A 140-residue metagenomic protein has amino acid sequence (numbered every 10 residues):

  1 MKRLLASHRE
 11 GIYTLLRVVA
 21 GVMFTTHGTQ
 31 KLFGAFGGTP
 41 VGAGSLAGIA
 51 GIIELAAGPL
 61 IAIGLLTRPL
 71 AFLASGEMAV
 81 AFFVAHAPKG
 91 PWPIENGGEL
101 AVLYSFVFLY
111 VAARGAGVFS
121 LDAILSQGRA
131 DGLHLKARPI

Functional and structural regions predicted by a protein language model:
M1-F33, T39, A47-I52, A56 (+1 more regions): Extended, low-polarity transmembrane helix blocks
